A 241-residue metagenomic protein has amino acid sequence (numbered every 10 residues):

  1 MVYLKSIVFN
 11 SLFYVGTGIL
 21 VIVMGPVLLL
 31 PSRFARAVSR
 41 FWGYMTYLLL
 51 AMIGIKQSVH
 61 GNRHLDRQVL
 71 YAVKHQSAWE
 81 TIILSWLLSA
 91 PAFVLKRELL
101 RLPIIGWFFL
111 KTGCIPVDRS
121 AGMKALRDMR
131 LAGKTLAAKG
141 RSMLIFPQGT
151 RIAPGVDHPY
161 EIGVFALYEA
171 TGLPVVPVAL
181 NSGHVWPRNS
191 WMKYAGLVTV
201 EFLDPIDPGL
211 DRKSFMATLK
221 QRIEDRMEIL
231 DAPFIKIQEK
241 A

Functional and structural regions predicted by a protein language model:
M1-L28, R36, R40, G61-R63 (+1 more regions): Membrane-interfacial terminal anchoring regions of lipid-handling membrane enzymes
L4, L126-A241: Non-catalytic C-terminal accessory region of glycerolipid acyltransferases and related lyso-lipid remodeling enzymes
T17-V38, M52, R63, R67-G122: Catalytic core of membrane glycerolipid acyltransferases/transacylases, capturing the structured, soluble-facing
T46-A51: Membrane-cytosol interface motif
Q57-V59, V200: Generic structural signal for residues in well-ordered beta-strands
G61-L65, M192-K193: A short beta-turn/loop motif at secondary-structure boundaries
